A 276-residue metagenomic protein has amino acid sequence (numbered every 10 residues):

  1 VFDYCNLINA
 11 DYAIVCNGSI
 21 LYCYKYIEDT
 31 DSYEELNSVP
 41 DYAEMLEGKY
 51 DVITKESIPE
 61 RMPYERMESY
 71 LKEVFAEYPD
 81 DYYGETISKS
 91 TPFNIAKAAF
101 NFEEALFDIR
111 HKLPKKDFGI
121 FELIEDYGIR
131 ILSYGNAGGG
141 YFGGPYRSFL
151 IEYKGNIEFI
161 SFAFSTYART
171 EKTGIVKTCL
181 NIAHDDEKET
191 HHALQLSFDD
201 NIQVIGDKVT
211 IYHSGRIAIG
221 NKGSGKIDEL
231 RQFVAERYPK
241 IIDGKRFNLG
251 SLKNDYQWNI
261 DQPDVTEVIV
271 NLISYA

Functional and structural regions predicted by a protein language model:
F2-Y33, L180-D243: Nucleic-acid nuclease catalytic cores
N6-N9, N17, N37, N94 (+10 more regions): Detector for Asparagine
G18, G48, G84, G119 (+9 more regions): Residue-identity detector for glycine
G18-R61, E229-Y275: Domain-level recognition of nuclease-like catalytic cores that cleave nucleotide substrates
K25, K49, K55, K72 (+13 more regions): Context-gated lysine
T30, T54, T86, T91 (+6 more regions): Residue-identity detector for threonine
E44-Y167: Charge-rich interaction segments
Y127-R130, Y134, G144-K208: Extended non-globular C-terminal regions
